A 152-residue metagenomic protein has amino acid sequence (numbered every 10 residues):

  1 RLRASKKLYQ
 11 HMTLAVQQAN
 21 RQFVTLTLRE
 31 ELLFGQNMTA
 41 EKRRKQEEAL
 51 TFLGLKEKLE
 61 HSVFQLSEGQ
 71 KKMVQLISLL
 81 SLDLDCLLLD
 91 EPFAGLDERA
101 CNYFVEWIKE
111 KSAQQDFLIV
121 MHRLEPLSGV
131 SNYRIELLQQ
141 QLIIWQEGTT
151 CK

Functional and structural regions predicted by a protein language model:
Q18, V24-A40, K45: Q-loop/switch helix immediately C-terminal to the Walker
E41-K58, I77-L80: Conserved ABC ATPase "signature" region
S62, E91-P92, R99: Walker B catalytic motif
S62-L66, Q70: Conserved ABC ATPase signature
S81-D85: A short, proline-enriched helix->beta-strand linker immediately N-terminal to the Walker B motif in ABC-type P-loop
Q114-M121: Conserved H-loop
R123-G129: Conserved H-loop
V130-G148: H-loop (His-switch) and adjacent beta-strand-loop-beta switch element of ABC-type ATPase nucleotide-binding domains
